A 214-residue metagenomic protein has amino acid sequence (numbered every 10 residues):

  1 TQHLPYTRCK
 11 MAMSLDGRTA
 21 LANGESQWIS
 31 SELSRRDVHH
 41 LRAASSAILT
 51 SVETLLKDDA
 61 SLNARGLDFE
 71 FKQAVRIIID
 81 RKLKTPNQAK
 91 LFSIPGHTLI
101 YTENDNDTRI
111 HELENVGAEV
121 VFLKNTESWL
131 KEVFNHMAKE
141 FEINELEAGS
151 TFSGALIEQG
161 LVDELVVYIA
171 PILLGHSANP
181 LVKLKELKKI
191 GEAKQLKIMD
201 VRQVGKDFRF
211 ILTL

Functional and structural regions predicted by a protein language model:
T1-Q2: Class I S-adenosyl-L-methionine
P5-L214: Enzymes that bind and transform nitrogen-containing heteroaromatic metabolites
